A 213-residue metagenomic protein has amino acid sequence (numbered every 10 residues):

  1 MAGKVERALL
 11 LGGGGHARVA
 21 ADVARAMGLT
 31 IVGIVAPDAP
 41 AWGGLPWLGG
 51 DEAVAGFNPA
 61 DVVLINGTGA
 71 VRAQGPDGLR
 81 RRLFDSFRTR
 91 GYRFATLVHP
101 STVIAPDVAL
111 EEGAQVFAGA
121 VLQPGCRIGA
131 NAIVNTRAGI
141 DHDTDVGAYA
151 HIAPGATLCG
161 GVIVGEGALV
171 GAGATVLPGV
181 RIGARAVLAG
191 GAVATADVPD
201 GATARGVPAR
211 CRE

Functional and structural regions predicted by a protein language model:
M1-F57: Hydrophobic, well-ordered beta-alpha structural blocks that scaffold small-molecule cofactor pockets
V5, I31, P59-D61, G91 (+5 more regions): A general structural motif
M27-G28, F87-Y92, A196: Short helix-capping segments at alpha-helix termini
A39-H99: Phosphate-bearing ligand-interacting subdomains that bind or position ATP/ADP/UDP/GDP/NAD(P) or nucleotide-linked
V71-Q74, I104-A105, I140, L158: Short, small-residue-enriched loops and turns at beta-alpha junctions that line or gate enzyme active sites
G75, T136, D145-A148, A153-E213: Glycine-rich hexapeptide-repeat left-handed beta-helix
F84-I140: Hydrophobic, well-structured mid-protein blocks that either form specific transmembrane helices
